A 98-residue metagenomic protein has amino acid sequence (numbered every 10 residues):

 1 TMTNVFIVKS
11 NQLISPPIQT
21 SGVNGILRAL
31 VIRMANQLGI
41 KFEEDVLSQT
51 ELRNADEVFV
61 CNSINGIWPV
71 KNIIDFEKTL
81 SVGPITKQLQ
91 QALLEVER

Functional and structural regions predicted by a protein language model:
T1-R98: Conserved catalytic-core subdomain
